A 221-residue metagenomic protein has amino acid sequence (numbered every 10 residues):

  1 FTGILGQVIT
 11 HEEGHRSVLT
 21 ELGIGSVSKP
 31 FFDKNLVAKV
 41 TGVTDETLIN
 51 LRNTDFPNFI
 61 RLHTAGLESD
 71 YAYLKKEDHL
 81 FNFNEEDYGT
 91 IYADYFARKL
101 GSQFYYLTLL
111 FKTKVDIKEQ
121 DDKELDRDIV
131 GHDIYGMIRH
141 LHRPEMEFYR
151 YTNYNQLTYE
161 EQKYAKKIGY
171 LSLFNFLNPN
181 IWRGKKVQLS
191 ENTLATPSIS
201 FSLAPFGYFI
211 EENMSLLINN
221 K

Functional and structural regions predicted by a protein language model:
F1-K221: Hydrophobic alpha-helical membrane segments
